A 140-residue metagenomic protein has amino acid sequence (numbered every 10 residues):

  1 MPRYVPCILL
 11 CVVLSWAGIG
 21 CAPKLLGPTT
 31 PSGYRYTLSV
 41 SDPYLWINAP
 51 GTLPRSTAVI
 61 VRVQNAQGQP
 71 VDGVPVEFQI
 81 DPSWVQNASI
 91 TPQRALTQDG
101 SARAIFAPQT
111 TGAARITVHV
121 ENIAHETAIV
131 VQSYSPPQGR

Functional and structural regions predicted by a protein language model:
M1-C21: Sec-dependent bacterial lipoprotein signal peptides
G18-R140: The feature marks long extracellular or luminal low-complexity segments
